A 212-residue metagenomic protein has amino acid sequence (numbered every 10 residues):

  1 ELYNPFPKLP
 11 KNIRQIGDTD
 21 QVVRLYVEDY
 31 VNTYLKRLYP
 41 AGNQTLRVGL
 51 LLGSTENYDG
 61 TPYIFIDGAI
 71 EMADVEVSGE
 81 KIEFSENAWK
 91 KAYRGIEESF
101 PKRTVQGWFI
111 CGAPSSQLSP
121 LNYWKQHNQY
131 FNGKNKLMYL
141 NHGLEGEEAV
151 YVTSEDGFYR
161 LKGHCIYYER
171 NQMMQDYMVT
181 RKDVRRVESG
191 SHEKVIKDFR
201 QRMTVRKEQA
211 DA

Functional and structural regions predicted by a protein language model:
E1-G107, G112-K197, A212: N-terminal beta-strand/alpha-helix entry module and adjacent surface of metal-dependent catalytic domains
Q201-A212: Eukaryotic low-complexity, non-globular regulatory regions
